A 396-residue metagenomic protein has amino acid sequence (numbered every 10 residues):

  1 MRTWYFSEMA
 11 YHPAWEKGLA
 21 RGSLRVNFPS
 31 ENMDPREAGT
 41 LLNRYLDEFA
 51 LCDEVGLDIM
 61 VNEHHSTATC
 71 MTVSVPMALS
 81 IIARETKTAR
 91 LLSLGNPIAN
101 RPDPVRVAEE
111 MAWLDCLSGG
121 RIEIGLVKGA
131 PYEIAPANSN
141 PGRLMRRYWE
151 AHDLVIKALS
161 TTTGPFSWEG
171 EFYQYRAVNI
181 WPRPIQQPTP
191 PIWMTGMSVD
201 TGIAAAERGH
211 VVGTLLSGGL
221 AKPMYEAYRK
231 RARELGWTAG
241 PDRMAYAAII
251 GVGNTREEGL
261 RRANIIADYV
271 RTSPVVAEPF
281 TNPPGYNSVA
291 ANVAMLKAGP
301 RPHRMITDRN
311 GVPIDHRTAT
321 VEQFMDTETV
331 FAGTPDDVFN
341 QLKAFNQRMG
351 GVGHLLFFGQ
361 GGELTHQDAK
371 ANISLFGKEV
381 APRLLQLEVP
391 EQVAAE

Functional and structural regions predicted by a protein language model:
M1-A89, P190, A394-E396: N-terminal beta1-alpha1-beta2 module of alpha/beta enzyme domains
T3, C52, E63, I82 (+9 more regions): Conserved, mostly hydrophobic/aromatic
T3-S7, I59-V61, L91-L94, I122-L126 (+4 more regions): Hydrophobic faces of well-ordered beta-strands that scaffold small-molecule active sites in alpha/beta enzyme cores
W4-M33, E54, M145-W181, A221-M349 (+1 more regions): An alpha-helical appendage that flanks or caps ligand/catalytic pockets
N27-N43, G95-V105, Q186-G196, I250-G253 (+1 more regions): Active-site mouth loops of central-metabolism enzymes
A50-E54, L79-T88, M111, D115-I122 (+3 more regions): Acidic (Asp/Glu)-rich catalytic clusters
M60-A78, P97-I98, A130-A135, L216-G218 (+1 more regions): Glycine-rich, proline-tolerant flexible connector loops at the mouths of alpha/beta enzymes
M197-G219, P223-M224, R229, R243: A conserved active-site cap/scaffold subdomain adjacent to cofactor or substrate pockets
